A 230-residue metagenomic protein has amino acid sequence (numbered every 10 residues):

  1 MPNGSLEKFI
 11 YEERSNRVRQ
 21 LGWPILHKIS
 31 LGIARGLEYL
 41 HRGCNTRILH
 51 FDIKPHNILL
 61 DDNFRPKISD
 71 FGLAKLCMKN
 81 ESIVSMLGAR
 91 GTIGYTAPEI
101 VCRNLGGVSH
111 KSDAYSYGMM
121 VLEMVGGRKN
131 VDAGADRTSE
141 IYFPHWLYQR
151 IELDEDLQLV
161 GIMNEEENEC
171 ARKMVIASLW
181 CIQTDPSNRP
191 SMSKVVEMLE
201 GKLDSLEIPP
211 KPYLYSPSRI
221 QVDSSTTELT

Functional and structural regions predicted by a protein language model:
M1-T230: Conserved eukaryotic protein kinase-like
